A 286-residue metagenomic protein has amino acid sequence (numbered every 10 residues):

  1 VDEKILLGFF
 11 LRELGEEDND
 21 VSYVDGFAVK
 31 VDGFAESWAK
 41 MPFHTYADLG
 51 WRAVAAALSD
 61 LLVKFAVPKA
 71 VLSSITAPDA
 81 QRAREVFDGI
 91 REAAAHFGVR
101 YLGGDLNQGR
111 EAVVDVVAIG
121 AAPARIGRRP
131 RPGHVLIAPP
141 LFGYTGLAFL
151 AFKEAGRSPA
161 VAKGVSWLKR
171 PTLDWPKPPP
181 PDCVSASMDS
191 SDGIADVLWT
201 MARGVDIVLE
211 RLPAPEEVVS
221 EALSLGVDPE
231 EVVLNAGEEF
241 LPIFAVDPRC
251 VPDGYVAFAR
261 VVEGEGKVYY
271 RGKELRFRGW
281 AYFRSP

Functional and structural regions predicted by a protein language model:
V1-P286: Helix-biased detector of long, well-ordered alpha-helical tracts
